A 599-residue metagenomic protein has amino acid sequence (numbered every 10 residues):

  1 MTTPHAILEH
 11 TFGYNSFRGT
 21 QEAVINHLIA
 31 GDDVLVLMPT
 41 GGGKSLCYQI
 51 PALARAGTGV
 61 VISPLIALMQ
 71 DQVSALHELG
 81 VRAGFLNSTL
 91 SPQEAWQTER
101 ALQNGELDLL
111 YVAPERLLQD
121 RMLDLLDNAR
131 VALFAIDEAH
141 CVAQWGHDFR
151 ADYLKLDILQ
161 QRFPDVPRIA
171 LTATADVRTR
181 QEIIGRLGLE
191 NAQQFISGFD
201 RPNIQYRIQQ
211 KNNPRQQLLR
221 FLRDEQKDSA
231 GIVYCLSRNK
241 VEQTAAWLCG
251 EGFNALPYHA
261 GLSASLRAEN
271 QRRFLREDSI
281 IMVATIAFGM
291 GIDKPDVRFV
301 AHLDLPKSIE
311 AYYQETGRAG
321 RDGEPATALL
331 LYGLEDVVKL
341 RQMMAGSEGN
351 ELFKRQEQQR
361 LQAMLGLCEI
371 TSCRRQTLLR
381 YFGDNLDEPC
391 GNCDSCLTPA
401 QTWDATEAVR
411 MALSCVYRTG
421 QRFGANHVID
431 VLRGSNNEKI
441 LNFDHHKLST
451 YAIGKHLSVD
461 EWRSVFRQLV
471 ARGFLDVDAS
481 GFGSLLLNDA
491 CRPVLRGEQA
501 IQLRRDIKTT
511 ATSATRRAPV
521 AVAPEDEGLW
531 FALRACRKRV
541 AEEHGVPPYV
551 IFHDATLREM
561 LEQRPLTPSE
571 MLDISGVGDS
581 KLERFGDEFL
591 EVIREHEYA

Functional and structural regions predicted by a protein language model:
M1-I7, Q356-Q358, D387-A599: Accessory DNA-binding and partner-docking regions appended to nucleic-acid-acting proteins, especially the terminal
T2-T11, N15-G19, A23-S45, L53-R55 (+4 more regions): Helicase motor core with emphasis on the C-terminal RecA-like subdomain
L28, L222, F274, C368 (+2 more regions): Short helix-to-turn junction characteristic of helix-turn-helix DNA-binding domains, especially the helix
P164, K227, T371, Q421 (+1 more regions): Flexible coil/turn residues that form the inter-helical turn or adjacent wing/linker of helix-turn-helix
L352-F382: Short, charged low-complexity linear segments at domain edges
